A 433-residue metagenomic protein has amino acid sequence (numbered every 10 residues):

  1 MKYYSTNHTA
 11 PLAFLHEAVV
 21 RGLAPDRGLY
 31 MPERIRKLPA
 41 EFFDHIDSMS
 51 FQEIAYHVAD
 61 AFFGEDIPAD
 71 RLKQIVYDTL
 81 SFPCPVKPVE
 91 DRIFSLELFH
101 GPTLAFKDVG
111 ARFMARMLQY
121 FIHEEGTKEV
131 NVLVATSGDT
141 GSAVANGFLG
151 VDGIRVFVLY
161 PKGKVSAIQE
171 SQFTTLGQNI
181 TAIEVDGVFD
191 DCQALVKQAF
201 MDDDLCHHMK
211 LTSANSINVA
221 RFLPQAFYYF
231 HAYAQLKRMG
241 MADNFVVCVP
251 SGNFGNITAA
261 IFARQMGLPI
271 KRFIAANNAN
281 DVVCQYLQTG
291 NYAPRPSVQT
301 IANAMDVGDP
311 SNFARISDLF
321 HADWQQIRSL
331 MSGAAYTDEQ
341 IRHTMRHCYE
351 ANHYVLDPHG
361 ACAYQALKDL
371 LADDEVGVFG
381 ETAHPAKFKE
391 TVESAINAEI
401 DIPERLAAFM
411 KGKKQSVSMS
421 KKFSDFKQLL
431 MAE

Functional and structural regions predicted by a protein language model:
M1-E433: PLP-dependent amino-acid enzyme catalytic core
